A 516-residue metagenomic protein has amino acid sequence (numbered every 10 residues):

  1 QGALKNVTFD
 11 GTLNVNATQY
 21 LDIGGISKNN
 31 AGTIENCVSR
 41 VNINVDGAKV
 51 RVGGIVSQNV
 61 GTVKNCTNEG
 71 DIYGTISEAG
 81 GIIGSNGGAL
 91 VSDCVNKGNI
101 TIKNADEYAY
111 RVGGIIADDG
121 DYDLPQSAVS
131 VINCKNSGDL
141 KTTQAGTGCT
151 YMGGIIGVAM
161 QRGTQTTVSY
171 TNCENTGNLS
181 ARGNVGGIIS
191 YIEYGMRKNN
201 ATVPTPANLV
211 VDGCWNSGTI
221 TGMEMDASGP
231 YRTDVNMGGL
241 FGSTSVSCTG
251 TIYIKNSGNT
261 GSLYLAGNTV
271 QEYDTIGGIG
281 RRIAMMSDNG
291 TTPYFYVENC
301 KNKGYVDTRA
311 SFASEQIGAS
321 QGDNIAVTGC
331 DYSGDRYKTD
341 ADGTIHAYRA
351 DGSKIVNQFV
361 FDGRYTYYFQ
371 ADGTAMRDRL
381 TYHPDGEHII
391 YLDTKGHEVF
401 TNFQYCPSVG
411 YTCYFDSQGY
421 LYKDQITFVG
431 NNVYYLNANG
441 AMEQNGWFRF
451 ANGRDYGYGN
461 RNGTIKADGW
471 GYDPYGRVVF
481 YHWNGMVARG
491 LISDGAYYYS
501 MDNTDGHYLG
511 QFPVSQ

Functional and structural regions predicted by a protein language model:
Q1-G334, A341, G386-H388, R454-D455: Surface-exposed loop/turn motifs in large extracellular/passenger domains
G334-Q516: Extracellular adhesion/carbohydrate-binding repeat motifs centered on closely spaced tryptophans
